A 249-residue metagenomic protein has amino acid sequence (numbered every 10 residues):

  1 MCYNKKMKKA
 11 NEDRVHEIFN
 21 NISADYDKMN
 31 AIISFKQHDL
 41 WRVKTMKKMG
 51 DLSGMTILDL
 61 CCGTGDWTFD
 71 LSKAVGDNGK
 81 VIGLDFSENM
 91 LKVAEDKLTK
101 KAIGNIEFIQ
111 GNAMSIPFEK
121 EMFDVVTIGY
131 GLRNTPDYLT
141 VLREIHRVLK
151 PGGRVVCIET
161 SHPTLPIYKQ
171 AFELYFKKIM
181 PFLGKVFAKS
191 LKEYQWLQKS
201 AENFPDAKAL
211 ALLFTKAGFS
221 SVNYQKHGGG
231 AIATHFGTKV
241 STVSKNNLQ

Functional and structural regions predicted by a protein language model:
D13-R14, I158, H162-L213, A217 (+1 more regions): C-terminal alpha-helical "lid/dimerization" subdomain adjacent to the S-adenosyl-L-methionine
F35-M55, D70: Conserved alpha-helix/loop element of class I SAM-dependent methyltransferases that forms part of the SAM/SAH-binding
T56-S115: Class I SAM-dependent methyltransferase SAM/SAH-binding core
D77-N78, L149-R154: Short glycine-dipeptide loop
M114-V125: A short acidic, Gly/Pro-enriched loop at the edge of an enzyme's catalytic core that lines a small-molecule cofactor
D124-Y138: A short SAM/SAH-binding and catalytic strip from SAM-dependent methyltransferases
L139-P151: A short glycine-rich, Lys/Arg-flanked "PGG" loop and its adjoining helix->strand segment in the class I
A211, A217-Q249: Core SAM-dependent methyltransferase catalytic element
